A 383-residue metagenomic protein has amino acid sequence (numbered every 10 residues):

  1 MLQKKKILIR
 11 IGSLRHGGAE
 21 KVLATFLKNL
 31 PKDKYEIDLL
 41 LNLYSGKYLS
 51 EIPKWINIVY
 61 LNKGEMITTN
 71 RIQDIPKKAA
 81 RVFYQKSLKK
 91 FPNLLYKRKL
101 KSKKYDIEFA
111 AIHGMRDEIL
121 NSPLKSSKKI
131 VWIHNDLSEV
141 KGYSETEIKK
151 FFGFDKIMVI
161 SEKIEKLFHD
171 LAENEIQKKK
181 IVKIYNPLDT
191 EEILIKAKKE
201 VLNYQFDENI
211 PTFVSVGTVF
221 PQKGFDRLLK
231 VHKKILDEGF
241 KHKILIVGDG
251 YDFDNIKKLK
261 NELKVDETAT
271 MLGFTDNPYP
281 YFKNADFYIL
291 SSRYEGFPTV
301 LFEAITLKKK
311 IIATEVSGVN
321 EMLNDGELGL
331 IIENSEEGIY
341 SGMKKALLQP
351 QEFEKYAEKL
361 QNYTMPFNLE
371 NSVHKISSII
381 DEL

Functional and structural regions predicted by a protein language model:
I9-H16, N29, D33-F83, N174-I181: N-terminal strand-loop element at the rim of the active site of nucleotide-sugar-dependent glycosyltransferases
G17-T25, P211-K234, F240, Y251-K258: A conserved mid-protein helix/loop that constitutes part of the nucleotide-sugar donor-binding site
E118-I119, D155-I181: A short, active-site helix/loop in glycosyltransferases that binds the activated sugar's phosphate group
G142, H169, V182-I210: Acidic anion/phosphate-binding donor-loop and adjacent secondary structure in glycosyltransferase catalytic cores
K257-G273: Nucleotide-activated donor-binding/catalytic signature segment of Leloir-type glycosyltransferases, i.e., the conserved
F274, R293: Aromatic "clamp/platform" in nucleotide-sugar-dependent glycosyltransferases that forms part of the donor/acceptor
K310-A313: Short hydrophobic beta-strand element within catalytic cores of glycosyltransferases and related nucleotide-activated
D325-E337, K345-Q351: Conserved acidic donor-binding segment of nucleotide-sugar-dependent glycosyltransferases
